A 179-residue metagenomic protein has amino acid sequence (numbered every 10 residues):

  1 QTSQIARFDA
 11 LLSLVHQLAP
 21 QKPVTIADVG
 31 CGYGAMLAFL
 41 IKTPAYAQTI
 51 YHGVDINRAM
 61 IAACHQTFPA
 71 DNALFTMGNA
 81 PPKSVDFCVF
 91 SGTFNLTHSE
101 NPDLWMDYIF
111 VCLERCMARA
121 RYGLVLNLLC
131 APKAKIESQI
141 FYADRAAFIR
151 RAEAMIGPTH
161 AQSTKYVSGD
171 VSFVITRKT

Functional and structural regions predicted by a protein language model:
T2-Q21, F39: Conserved alpha-helix/loop element of class I SAM-dependent methyltransferases that forms part of the SAM/SAH-binding
A27, G34-L74: Class I SAM-dependent methyltransferase SAM/SAH-binding core
F75-S84: Short acidic low-complexity segments
F87-M106: A short SAM/SAH-binding and catalytic strip from SAM-dependent methyltransferases
N95-L96, L129-A134: Short "lid" loop at the C-terminus of a central beta-strand within the Rossmann-like core of SAM-dependent
Y108-R115, R119: Short, conserved SAM-binding segment of the class I
A120-L128: Conserved beta-strand signature within the Rossmann-like core of class I S-adenosyl-L-methionine
I136-T179: Class I S-adenosyl-L-methionine
